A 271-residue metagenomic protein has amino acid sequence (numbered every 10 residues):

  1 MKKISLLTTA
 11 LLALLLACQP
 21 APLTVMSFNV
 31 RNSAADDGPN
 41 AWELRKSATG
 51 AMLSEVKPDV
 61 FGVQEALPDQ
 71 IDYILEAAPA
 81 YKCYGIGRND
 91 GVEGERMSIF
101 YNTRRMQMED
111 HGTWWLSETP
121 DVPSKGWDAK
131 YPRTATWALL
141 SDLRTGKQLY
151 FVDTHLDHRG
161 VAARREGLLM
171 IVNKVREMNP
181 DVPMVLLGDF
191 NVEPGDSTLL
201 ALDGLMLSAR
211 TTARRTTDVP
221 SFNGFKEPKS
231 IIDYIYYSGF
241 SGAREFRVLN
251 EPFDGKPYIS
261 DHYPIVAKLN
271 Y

Functional and structural regions predicted by a protein language model:
M1-L23: Bacterial Sec-dependent N-terminal signal peptides
C18-A77, R88-G94, L169, K268-Y271: N-terminal, active-site-proximal structural segment of metallo-dependent hydrolase catalytic domains
P22-A34, M97, E109-W114, K147-D157: Active-site-proximal beta-strand elements of phosphoester/diester hydrolases
L23, D59-V60, L149, P183-V185 (+1 more regions): Short, Asp-centered acidic motifs that coordinate Mg2+ and/or phosphate in catalytic or ligand-binding sites
R31, L67, H155-D157, F190-E193 (+1 more regions): Catalytic metal-binding/acid-base residues of hydrolase active sites
A34-D37, L116-W127, T154-V161: Surface-exposed cleft-lining segments at the edges of enzyme active sites
V60-Q148, G242-L249: Structured beta-strand-rich core segments of catalytic domains in phosphoester-bond hydrolases
A162, E166, N173-M184, N191-Y271: Metal-dependent phosphoester-hydrolase catalytic domains
